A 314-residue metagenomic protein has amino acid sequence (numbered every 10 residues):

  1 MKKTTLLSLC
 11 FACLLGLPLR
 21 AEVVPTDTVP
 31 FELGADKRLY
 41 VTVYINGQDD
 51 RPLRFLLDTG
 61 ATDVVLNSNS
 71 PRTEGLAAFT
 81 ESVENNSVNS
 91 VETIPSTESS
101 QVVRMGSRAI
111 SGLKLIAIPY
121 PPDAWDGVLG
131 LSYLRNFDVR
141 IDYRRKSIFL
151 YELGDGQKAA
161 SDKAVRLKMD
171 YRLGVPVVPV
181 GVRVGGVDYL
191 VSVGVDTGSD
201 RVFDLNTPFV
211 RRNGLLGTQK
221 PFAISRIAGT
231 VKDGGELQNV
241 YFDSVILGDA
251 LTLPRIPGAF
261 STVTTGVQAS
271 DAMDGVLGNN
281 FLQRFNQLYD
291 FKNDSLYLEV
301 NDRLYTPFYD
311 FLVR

Functional and structural regions predicted by a protein language model:
M1-L9: Bacterial N-terminal signal peptides that target proteins for export
K2-K3, L17-L19: Short, composition-biased linear "edge" segments at structural boundaries
S8-G16: Bacterial N-terminal signal peptides
A21-R314: Pepsin/retropepsin-fold aspartyl endopeptidases
